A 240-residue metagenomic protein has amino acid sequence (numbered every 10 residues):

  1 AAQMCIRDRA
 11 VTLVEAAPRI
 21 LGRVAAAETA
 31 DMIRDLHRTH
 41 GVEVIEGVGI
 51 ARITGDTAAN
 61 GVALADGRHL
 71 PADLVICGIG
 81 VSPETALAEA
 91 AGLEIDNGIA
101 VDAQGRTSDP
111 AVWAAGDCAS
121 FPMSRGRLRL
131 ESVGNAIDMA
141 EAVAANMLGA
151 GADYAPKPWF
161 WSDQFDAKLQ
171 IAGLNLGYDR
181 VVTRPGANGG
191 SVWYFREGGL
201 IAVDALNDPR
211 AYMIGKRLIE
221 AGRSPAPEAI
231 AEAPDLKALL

Functional and structural regions predicted by a protein language model:
Q3, R7-R52, V133, P156-W161: Rossmann-like dinucleotide-binding cores of NAD(P)H-dependent redox enzymes
V11, H37, A88, A140 (+1 more regions): Hydrophobic structural packing positions in well-ordered secondary structure
V14, A63, V101, Y194-R196: Hydrophobic alpha-helical segments, especially N-terminal targeting/anchoring helices
I50-I53, I99, G105, W193: A structural signal for short hydrophobic beta-strand segments in well-ordered beta-sheet cores
T57-A63, R68-A145: FAD-site-proximal beta/loop scaffold in flavoenzymes
C118-M213: Mid-to-C-terminal Rossmann-like scaffold of FAD/NAD(P)H-dependent oxidoreductases
P209-P225: A short, polar/charged loop-to-alpha-helix boundary motif
P225-L240: Cysteine/selenocysteine-centered motifs that mediate thiol-based redox chemistry or coordinate metal-sulfur cofactors
